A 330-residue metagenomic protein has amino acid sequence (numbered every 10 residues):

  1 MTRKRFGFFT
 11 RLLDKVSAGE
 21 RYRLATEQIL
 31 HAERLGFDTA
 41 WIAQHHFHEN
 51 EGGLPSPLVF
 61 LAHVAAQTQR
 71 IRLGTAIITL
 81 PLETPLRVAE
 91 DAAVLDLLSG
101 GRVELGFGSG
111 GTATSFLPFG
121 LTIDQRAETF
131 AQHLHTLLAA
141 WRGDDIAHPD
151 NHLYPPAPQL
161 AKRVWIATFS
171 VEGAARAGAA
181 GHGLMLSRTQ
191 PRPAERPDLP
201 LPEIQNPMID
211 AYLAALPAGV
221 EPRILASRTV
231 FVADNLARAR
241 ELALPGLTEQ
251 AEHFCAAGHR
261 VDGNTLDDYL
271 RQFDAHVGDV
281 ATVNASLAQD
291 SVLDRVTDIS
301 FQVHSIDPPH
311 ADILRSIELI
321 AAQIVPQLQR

Functional and structural regions predicted by a protein language model:
M1-Q67, I71-R72, K162: N-terminal beta1-alpha1-beta2 module of alpha/beta enzyme domains
T2, D124-Y154, E195-T297, Q329: An alpha-helical appendage that flanks or caps ligand/catalytic pockets
T2-E20, L82-D145, L184-D198, E203: Flexible, glycine-rich active-site loops centered on histidine and acidic residues that chelate a metal or position
F6-T10, A40-I42, L73-T75, V103-F107 (+4 more regions): Hydrophobic faces of well-ordered beta-strands that scaffold small-molecule active sites in alpha/beta enzyme cores
T10-Y22, I78-L86, P158-T168, L270-V280: Active-site mouth loops of central-metabolism enzymes
E33-R34, L61-Q69, A92-V103, G178-G181 (+2 more regions): Acidic (Asp/Glu)-rich catalytic clusters
G36, Q44, V64, L95 (+6 more regions): Conserved, mostly hydrophobic/aromatic
T39-F60, V64, T79, G111 (+2 more regions): Glycine-rich, proline-tolerant flexible connector loops at the mouths of alpha/beta enzymes
